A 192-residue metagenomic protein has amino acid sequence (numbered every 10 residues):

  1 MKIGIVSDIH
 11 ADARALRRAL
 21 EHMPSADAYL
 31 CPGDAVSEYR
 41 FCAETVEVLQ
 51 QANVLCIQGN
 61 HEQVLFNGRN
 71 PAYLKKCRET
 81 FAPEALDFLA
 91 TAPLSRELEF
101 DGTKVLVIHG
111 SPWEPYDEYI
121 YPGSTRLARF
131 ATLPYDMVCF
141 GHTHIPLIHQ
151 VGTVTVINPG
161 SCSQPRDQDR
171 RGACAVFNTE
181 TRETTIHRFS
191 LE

Functional and structural regions predicted by a protein language model:
K2-A92: Core catalytic region of metal-dependent phosphoesterases/phosphodiesterases, especially metallo-beta-lactamase-like
K2-H10, K104-S111, V156-G160: Active-site-proximal beta-strand elements of phosphoester/diester hydrolases
H10-A15, S37-R40, Q63-N67, W113-P115 (+2 more regions): Active-site environment of divalent metal-dependent phosphoester hydrolases
A28, L55, V105, D136-M137: Short, Asp-centered acidic motifs that coordinate Mg2+ and/or phosphate in catalytic or ligand-binding sites
P71-C77, G102-P134, P165-Q168: Active-site-proximal segments of metal-dependent phosphoesterases and phosphodiesterases across multiple
L94-G102, H149-G152: Short acidic-hydrophobic surface loop/beta-edge motif
Y121-H187: Conserved beta-sheet core of the metallophosphoesterase superfamily
